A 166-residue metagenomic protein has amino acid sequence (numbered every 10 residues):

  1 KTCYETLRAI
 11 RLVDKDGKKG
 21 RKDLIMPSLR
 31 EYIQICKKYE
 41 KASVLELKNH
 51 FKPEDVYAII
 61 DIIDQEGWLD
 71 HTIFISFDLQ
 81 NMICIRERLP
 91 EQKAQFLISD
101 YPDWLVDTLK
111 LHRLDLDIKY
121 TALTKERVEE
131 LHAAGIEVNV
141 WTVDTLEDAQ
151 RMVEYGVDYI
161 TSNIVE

Functional and structural regions predicted by a protein language model:
K1-F96, H112-L114, I118-K119, A134: Metal-dependent phosphodiesterase/phospholipase catalytic core, i.e., the His/Asp/Glu-rich active-site region
K19-L24, Q95-E166: C-terminal active-site rim and adjoining tail of enzyme catalytic domains
